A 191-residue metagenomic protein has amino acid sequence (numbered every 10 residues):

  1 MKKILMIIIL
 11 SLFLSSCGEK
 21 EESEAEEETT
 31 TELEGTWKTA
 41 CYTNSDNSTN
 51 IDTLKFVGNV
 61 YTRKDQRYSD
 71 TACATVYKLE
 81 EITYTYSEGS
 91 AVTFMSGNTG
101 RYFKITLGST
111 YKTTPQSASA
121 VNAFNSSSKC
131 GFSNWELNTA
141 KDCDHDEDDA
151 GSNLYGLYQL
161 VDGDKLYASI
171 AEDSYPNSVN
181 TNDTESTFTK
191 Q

Functional and structural regions predicted by a protein language model:
M1-S15: Sec-dependent bacterial lipoprotein signal peptides
S11-W37, F188-Q191: Bacterial Sec-dependent N-terminal signal peptides
L33-E34, T53-T62, L157-Y167: Short, solvent-exposed coil/turn segments at beta-strand boundaries
A40-T49, K64-G163, S174-K190: Contiguous, well-ordered beta-strand patches that form the walls/edges of small beta-barrel/beta-sandwich domains
